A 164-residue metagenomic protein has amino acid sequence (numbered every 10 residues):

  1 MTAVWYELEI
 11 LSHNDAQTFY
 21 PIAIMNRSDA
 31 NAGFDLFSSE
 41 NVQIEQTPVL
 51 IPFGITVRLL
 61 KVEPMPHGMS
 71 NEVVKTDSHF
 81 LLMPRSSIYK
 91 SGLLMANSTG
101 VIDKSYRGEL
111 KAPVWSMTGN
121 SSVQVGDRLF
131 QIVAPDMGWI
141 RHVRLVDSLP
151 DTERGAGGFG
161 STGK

Functional and structural regions predicted by a protein language model:
M1-K164: DUTPase catalytic domain/fold
